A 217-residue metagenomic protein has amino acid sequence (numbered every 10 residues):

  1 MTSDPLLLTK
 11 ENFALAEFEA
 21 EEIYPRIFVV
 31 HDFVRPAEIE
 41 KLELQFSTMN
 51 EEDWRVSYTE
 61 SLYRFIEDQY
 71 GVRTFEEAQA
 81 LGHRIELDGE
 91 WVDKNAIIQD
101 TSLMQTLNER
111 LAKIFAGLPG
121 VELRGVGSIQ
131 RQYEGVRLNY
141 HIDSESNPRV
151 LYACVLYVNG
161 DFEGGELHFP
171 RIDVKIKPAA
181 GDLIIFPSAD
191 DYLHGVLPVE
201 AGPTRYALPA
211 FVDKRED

Functional and structural regions predicted by a protein language model:
T2-L118: Non-heme Fe(II)/2-oxoglutarate
F18-E19, P119, D143-E145, L197-V199: Beta-strand elements of modular eukaryotic interaction domains
E22, V121, Q132, S146-V150: A short catalytic or substrate-binding loop motif that flags glycine-/basic-rich loops and adjacent residues that bind
V34, F46, V158, V212-K214: Short beta-strand segments enriched in hydrophobic/aromatic residues within well-folded beta-rich domains
L118-S128: A short coil-to-beta-strand element that immediately follows conserved catalytic motifs
Q130-S146: Conserved short histidine dyad/triad with adjacent acidic residue
E145-S146, V150, D161-D217: Catalytic core of Fe(II)/2-oxoglutarate
